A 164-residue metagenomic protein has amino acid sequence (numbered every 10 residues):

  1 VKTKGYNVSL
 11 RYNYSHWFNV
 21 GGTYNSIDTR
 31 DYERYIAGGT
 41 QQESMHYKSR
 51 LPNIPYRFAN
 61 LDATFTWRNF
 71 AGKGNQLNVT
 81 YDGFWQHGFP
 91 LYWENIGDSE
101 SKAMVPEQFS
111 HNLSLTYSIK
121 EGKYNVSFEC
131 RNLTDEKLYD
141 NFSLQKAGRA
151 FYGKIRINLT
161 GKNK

Functional and structural regions predicted by a protein language model:
V1-P90: Gram-negative outer-membrane beta-barrel transporters
V20, F84-G97, S101-P106, S110 (+1 more regions): C-terminal beta-signal and adjacent terminal beta-strands/loops of Gram-negative outer-membrane beta-barrel proteins
